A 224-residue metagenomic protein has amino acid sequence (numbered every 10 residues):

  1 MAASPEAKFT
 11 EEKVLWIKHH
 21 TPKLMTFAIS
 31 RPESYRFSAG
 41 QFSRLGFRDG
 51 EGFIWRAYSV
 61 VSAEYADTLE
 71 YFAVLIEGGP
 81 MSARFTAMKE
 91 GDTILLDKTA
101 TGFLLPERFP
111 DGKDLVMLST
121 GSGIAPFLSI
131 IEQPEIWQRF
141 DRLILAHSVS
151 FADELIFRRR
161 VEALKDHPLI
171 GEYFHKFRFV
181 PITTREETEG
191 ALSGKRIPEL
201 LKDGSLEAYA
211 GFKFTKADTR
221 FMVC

Functional and structural regions predicted by a protein language model:
A2-D92: Ferredoxin-reductase
A3-T10, A146, D153-C224: Reductase modules of NAD(P)H-dependent flavoproteins
R48, T99-A100: Short, surface-exposed secondary-structure boundary micro-motifs
A100-D111: A short, basic/flexible loop-to-alpha-helix module at the beginning of a structural domain
F109-D114, T215-A217: Short helix-loop-beta connector
L115-L118, M222: Conserved beta-strand elements of the Class I
T120-P126: Ser/Thr-glycine-rich phosphate-binding loops at phosphate-binding pockets of nucleotides, nucleotide cofactors
P126-Q138: Histidine-anchored nucleotide/phosphate-binding helix
